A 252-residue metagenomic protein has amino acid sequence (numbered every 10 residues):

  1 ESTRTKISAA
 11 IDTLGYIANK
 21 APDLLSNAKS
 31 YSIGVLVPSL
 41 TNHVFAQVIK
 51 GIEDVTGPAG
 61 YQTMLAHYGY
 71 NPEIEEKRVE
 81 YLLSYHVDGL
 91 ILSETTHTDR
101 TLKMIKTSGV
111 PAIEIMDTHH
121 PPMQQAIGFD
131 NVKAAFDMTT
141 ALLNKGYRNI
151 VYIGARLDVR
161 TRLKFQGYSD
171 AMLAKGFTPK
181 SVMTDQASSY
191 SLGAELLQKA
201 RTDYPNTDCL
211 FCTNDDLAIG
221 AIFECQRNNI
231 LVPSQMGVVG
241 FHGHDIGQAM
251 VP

Functional and structural regions predicted by a protein language model:
E1-Y31: N-terminal helix-turn-helix DNA-binding module of bacterial transcription factors
D12-T13, G51-A59, K77, L83 (+2 more regions): Bacterial carbohydrate/catabolite-sensing allosteric modules
T13-N19, E73, S93-T95, I222: Short gly/ser/thr-rich secondary-structure transition/capping motifs
A18, N27-T41, A59-Y61: Interdomain hinge and pocket-entrance segments immediately C-terminal to HTH DNA-binding domains
V37-D54: N-terminal winged-helix
S39-N42, G69-Y70, T96, A155-V159 (+1 more regions): Short histidine/acidic/glycine/proline-rich micro-motifs that form metal- and phosphate-coordinating active-site loops
D54-K103: Central regulatory/effector-binding core of bacterial HTH transcription factors
